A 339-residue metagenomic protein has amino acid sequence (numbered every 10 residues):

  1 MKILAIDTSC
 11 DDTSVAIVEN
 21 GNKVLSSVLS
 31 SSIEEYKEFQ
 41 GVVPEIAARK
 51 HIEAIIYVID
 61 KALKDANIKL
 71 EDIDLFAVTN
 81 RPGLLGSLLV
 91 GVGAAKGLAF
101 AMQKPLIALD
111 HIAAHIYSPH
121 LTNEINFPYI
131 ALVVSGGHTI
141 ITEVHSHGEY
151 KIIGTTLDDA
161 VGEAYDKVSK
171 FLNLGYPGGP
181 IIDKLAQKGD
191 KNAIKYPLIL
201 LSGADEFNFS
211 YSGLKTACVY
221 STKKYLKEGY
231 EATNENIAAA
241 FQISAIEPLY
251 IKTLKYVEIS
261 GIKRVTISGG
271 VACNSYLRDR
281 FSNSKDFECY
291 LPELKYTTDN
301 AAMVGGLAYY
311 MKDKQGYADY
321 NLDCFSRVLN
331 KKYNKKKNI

Functional and structural regions predicted by a protein language model:
M1, A108-I130, L307: Conserved phosphate-binding catalytic cores of ATP/NTP-utilizing and phosphoryl-transfer enzymes
K2-P82, H111, H115: N-terminal beta-alpha supersecondary unit
T13-E19, A131, T139-E143: Short beta-strand scaffold segments in enzyme catalytic cores
V78-R81, L98, S135-G137, T266-N274: Glycine-rich beta-strand-to-loop/alpha-helix junction loops that act as flexible
A108-L109, V265, S282-V304: Conserved phosphate-binding/catalytic loops in two-lobed NTP-binding clefts
S146-D190, K215-T216, Y220-K224: Glycine-rich phosphate-binding loop plus the immediately following alpha-helix
K184-V265, N274-S282, F287, K312-Q315 (+1 more regions): A contiguous, well-structured pocket-lining segment that forms one wall/lid of small-molecule binding clefts in soluble
P292-K332: Glycine-rich phosphate-binding/hydrolytic loop that grips phosphoryl groups
